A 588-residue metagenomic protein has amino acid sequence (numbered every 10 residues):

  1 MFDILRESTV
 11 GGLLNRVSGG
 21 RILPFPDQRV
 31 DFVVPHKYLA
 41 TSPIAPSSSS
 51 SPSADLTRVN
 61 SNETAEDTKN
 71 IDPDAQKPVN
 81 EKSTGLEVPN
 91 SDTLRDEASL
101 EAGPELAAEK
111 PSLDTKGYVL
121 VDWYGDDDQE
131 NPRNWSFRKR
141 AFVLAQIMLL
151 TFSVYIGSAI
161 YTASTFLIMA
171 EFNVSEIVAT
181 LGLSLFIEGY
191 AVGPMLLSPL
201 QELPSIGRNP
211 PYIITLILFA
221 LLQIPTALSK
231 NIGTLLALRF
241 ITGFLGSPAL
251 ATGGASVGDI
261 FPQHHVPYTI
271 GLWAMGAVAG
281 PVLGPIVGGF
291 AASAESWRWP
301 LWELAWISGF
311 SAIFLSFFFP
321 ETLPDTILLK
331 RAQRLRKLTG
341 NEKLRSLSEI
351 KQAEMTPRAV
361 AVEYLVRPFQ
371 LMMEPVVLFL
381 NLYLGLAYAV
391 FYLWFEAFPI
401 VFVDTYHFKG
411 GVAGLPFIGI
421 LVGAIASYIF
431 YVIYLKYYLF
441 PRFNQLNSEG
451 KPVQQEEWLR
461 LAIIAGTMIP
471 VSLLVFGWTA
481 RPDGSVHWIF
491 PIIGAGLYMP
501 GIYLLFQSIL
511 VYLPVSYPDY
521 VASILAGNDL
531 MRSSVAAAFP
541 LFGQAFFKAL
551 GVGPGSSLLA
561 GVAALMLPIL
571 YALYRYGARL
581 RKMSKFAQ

Functional and structural regions predicted by a protein language model:
M1-K139, F319-Y364, Y437-E456, L580-Q588: Intrinsically disordered, low-complexity terminal tails of fungal membrane proteins
L13, G20-P26, D31-H36, Y124 (+6 more regions): Extracytoplasmic
Y155, L167, S184-I187, A191 (+7 more regions): C-terminal transmembrane bundle
G157, F172-N173, L196, S205-G207 (+4 more regions): Helix-breaking motifs and short loop linkers at transmembrane-helix boundaries and internal kinks in secondary membrane
V192-G233: Conserved MFS/SLC helix-loop-helix module at the cytosolic interface between two early adjacent transmembrane helices
Y212, N231-R239, A251, L301 (+2 more regions): Short hydrophobic/alpha-helical segments at membrane-entry points of transmembrane helices in Major Facilitator
L238-V278: Cytoplasmic helix-loop-helix junction between adjacent transmembrane helices in 12-TM secondary transporters
G276-T326: Helix-loop-helix hairpin linking two adjacent transmembrane segments in secondary transporters
